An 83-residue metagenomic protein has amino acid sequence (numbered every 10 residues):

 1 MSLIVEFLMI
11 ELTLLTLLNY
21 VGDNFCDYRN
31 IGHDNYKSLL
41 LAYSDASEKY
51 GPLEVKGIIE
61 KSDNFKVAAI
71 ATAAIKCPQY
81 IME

Functional and structural regions predicted by a protein language model:
M1-L14: Classic N-terminal secretory signal peptides
T13-R29, H33, D45, K61-D63: C-terminal alpha-helical interaction appendages
Y36-E83: Compact alpha-helical subdomains of small soluble proteins
